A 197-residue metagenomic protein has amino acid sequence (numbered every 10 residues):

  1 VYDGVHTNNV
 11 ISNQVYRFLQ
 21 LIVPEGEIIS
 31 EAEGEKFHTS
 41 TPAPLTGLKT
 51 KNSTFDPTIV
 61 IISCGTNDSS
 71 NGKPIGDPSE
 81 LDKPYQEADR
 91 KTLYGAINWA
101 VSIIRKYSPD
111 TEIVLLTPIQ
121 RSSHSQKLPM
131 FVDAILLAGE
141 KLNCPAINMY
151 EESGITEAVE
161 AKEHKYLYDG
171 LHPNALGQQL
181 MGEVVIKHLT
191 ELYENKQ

Functional and structural regions predicted by a protein language model:
V1-K91, G95: Conserved SGNH/GDSL esterase-like catalytic core that processes O-acyl groups on lipids and polysaccharides
V10, Q14-R17, G47, I59 (+9 more regions): Extracytoplasmic/secreted proteins, especially bacterial periplasmic and envelope-associated proteins
Q20, P24, G65, W99-P109 (+3 more regions): Sec-exported extracytoplasmic/periplasmic mature domains
G26, N71, L115, L192 (+1 more regions): Secondary-structure transition/capping residues
E27, I59, T111-E112, P145: Proline-centered loop/turn at the N-terminus of a beta-strand
S30-A32, L115, N148: Structural signal for conserved beta-strand scaffold positions within catalytic alpha/beta enzyme cores
T66-N67, N98-D133: Active-site segments of SGNH/GDSL-like serine hydrolases that catalyze O-acetyl group transfer/hydrolysis on lipids
P118-Q197: Catalytic His-Asp segment of secreted/periplasmic serine-dependent ester chemistry enzymes
